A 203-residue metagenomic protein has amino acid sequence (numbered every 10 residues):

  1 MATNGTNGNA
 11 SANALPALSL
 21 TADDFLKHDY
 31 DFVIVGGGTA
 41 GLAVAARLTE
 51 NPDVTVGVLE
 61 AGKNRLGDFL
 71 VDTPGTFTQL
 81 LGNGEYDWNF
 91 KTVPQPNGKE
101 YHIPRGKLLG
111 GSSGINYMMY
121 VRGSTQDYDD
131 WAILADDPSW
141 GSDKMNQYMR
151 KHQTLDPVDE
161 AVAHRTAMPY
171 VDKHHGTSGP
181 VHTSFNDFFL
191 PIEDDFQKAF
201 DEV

Functional and structural regions predicted by a protein language model:
M1-V203: N-terminal redox-cofactor-binding region of secreted/periplasmic oxidoreductases
